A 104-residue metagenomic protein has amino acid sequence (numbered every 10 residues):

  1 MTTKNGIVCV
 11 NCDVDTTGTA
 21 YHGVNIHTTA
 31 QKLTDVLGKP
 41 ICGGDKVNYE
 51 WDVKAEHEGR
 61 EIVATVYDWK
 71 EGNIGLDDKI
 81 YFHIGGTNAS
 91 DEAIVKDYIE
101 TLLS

Functional and structural regions predicted by a protein language model:
M1-T28: N-terminal trafficking/processing presequences and adjacent post-cleavage segments of proteins routed to secretion
N5-G6, G59, D78: Intrinsic-disorder/low-complexity loop/linker signature
D15, D97-I99: Ubiquitin-system adaptor modules
Y21-C42: Amphipathic alpha-helical segments
D35-E71: Amphipathic, interaction-prone secondary-structure segments
A64-I94: Intrinsically disordered, low-complexity regulatory segments enriched in Ser/Thr/Pro and charged residues
T101-S104: Charge-dense, helix-prone N-terminal extensions
